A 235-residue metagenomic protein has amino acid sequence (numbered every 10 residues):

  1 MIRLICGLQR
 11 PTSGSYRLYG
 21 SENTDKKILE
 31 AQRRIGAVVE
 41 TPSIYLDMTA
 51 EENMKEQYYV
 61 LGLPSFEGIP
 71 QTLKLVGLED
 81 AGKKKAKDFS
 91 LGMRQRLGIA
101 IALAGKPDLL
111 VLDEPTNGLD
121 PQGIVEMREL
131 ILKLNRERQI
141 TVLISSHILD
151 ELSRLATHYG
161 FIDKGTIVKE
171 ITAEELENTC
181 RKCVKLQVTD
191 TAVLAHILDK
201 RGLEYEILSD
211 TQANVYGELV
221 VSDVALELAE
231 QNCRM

Functional and structural regions predicted by a protein language model:
C6: Helix-to-loop junction immediately C-terminal to a conserved catalytic motif
G14-T24, E30-A31: Conserved ABC transporter NBD signature motif
K55, P64-A81: Conserved ABC ATPase "signature" region
K106: Conserved catalytic motifs of ABC-family nucleotide-binding domains
L110-E114: Catalytic Walker B motif of ABC-type/P-loop ATPase nucleotide-binding domains
R128-N214: ABC transporter nucleotide-binding domain
